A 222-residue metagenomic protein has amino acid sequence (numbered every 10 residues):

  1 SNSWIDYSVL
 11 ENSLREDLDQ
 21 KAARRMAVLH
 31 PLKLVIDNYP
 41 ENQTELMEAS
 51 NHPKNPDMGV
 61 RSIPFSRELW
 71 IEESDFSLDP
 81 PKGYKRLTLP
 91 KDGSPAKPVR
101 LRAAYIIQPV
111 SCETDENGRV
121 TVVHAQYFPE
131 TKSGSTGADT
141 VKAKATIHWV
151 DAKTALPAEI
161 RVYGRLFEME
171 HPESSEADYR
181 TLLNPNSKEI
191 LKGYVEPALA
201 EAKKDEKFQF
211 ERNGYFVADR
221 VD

Functional and structural regions predicted by a protein language model:
S1-D222: Polyanion-binding catalytic cores of nucleic-acid enzymes and NTP/SAM-utilizing transferases
